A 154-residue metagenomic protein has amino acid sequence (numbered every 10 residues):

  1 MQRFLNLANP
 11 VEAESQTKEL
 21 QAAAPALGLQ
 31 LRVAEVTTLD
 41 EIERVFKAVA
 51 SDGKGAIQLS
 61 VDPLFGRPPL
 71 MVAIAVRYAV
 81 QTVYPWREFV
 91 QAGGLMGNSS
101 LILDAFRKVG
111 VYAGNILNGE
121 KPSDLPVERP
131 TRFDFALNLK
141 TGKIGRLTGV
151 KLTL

Functional and structural regions predicted by a protein language model:
M1-L154: Short hydrophobic alpha-helices and adjacent helix-cap/hinge residues
